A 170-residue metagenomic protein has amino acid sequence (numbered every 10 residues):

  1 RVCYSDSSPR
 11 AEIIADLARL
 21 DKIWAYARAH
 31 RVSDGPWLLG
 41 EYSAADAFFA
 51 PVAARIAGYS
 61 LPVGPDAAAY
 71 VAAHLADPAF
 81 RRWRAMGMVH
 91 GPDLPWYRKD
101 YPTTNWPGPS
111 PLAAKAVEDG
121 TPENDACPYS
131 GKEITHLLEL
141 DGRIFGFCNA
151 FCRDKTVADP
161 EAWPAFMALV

Functional and structural regions predicted by a protein language model:
R1-A85, A114, E118-P122: GST-like fold's C-terminal all-alpha helical module
A85-P107: Terminal-tail/helix-coil boundary detector
P109-D119, I134-H136: Short, intrinsically disordered, charge-biased short linear motifs at domain edges
N124, T135, G142-F145: Residues immediately within or flanking Cys/His clusters that coordinate Zn2+ in small zinc-binding modules
C127-G131, L138-E139: Short cysteine-rich clusters marking metal-coordination/redox-active sites
P128, G146-A150: Cys/His/Pro-rich metal-binding microdomains
E133, A150-F151, K155: Cys/His-rich metal-chelating microdomains
R153-V170: Short metal-binding segments enriched for Cys and/or His
